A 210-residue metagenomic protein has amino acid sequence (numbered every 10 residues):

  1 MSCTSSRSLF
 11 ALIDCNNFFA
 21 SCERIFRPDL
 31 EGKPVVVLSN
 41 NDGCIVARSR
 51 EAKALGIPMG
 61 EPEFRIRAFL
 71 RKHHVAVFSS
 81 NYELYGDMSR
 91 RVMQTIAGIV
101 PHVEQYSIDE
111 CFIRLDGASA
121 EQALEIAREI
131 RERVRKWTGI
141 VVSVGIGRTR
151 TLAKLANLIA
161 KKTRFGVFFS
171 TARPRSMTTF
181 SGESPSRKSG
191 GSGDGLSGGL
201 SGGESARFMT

Functional and structural regions predicted by a protein language model:
M1-T210: Gly/Gly-Pro- and Ser/Thr-rich, intrinsically disordered tail segments characteristic of DNA damage-repair and tolerance
